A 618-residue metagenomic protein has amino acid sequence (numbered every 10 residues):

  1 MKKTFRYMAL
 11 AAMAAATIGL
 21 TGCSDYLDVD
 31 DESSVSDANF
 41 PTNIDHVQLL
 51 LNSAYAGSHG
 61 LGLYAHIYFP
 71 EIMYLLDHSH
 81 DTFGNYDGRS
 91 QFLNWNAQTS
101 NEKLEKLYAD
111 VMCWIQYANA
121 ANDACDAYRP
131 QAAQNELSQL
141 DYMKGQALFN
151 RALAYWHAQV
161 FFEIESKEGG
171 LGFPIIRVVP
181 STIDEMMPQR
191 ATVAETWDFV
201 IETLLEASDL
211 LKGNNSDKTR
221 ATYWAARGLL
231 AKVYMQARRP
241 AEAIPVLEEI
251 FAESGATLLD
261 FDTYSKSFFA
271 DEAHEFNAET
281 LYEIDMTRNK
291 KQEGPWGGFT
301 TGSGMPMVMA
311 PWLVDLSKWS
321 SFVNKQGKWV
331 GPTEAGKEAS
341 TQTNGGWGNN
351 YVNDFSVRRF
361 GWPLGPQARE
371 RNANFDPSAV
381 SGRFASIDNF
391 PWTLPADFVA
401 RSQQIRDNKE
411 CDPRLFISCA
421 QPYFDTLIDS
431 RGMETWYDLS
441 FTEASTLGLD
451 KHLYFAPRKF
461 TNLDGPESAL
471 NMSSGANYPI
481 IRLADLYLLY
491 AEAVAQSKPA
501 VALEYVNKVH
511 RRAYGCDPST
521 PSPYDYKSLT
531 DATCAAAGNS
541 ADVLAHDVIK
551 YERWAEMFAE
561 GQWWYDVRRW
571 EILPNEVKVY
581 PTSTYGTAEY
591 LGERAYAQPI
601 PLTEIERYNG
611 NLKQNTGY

Functional and structural regions predicted by a protein language model:
T4-F5, T17-N43, V200, A231 (+4 more regions): Bacterial Sec-dependent N-terminal signal peptides
C23-P70, I387-L394, K409, L602-Y618: Membrane-proximal, proline-rich intrinsically disordered regions
Q48-L50, A56-G60, F83-E163, M186-D198 (+6 more regions): Conserved, well-structured interaction surfaces
Y55, H59, L63-H66, T82-G84 (+10 more regions): Long, intrinsically disordered, low-complexity segments
W197, P240, P499-A500: TPR-repeat structural position
